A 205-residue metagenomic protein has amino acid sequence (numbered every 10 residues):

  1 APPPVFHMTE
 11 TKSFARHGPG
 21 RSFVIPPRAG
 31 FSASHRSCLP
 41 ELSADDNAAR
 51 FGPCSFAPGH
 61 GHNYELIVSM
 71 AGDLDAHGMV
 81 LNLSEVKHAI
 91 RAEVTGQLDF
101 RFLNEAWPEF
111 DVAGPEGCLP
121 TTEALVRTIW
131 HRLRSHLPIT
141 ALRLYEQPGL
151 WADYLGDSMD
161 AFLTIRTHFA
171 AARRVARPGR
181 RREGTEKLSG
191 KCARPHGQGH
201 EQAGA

Functional and structural regions predicted by a protein language model:
P4-G204: Charge-rich, low-complexity N-terminal segments
